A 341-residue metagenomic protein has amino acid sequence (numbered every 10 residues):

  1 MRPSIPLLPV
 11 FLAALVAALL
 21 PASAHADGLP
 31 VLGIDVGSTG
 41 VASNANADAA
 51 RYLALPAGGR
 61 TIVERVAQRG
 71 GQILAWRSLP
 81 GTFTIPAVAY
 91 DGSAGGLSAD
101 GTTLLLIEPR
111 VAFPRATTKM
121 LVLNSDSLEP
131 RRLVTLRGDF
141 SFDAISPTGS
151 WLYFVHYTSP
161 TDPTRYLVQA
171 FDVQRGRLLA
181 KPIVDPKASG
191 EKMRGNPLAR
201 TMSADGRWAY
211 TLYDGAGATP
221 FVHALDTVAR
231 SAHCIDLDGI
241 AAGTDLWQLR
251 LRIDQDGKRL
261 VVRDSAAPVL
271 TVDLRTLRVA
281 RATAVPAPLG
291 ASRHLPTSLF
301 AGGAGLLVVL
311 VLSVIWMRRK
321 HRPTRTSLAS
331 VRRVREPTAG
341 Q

Functional and structural regions predicted by a protein language model:
G28-D35, Q72-A87, E129-T135, R177-E191 (+2 more regions): A short beta-strand motif characteristic of beta-propeller blades
G33-A45, F83-G96, G138-P147, A188-T201 (+2 more regions): Repeated scaffold domains used in trafficking and secretory/extracellular systems, primarily beta-propellers
D48-A50, D100-T102, T148-S150, D205-R207 (+1 more regions): Short coil/turn segments that connect the beta-strands within blades of beta-propeller domains
L53-A54, L106, F154-V155, T211 (+1 more regions): Residue position within the beta-strands of beta-propeller blades
P56-R60, P109-P114, Y157-D162, D214-T219 (+1 more regions): Short glycine/acidic-enriched loop and turn motifs that connect beta-strands
Q68-G70, N124-L128, V173-G176, D226-R230 (+1 more regions): Short loop/turn segments that connect beta-strands within beta-propeller blades
L306-K320: Alpha-helical transmembrane segments
R322-Q341: Cytoplasmic C-terminal tails of single-pass
